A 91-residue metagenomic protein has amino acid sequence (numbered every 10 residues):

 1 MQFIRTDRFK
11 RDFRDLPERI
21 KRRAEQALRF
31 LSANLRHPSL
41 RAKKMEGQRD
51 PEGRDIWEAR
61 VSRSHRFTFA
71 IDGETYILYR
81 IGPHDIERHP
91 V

Functional and structural regions predicted by a protein language model:
M1-F3, M45: Short, mixed-charge, low-aromatic patches
Q2, K10-E18, R22, P51-R54 (+1 more regions): Enriched for short, Lys/Arg-rich terminal
R5-R41: N-terminal first-folded block
Q26, R41, M45-Q48, Y76 (+1 more regions): Flexible domain-boundary/linker segments
F30-R60: A short, surface-exposed loop/turn module that caps and links secondary-structure elements
